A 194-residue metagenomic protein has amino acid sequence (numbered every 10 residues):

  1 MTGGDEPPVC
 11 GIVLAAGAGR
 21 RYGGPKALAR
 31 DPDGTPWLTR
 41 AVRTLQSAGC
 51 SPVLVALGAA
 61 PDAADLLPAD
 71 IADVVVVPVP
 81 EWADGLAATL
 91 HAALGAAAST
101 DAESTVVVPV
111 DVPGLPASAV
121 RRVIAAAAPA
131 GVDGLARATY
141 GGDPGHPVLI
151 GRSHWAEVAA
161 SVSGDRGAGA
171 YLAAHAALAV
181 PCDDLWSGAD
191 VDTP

Functional and structural regions predicted by a protein language model:
T2-P7, A160-P194: Conserved alpha/beta core of the MobA/IspD/sugar-nucleotide pyrophosphorylase nucleotidyltransferase superfamily
G4-P144, A176-C182: Nucleotide and nucleotide-moiety/phosphate-recognizing core
R20-G24, E157-V158, G188: A short acidic, helix-capping loop that chelates divalent metal ions and anchors anionic groups
A29-D31, L149-G151, V191-D192: Short beta-strand-to-turn element immediately C-terminal to the catalytic PLP-Schiff-base lysine in fold type I
A102, D143-E157: Conserved nucleotide-sugar donor-binding and metal-coordinating catalytic region shared by glycosyltransferases
D111-P113, W155-V162: Short, glycine/charged-rich beta-strand-loop motifs at protein surfaces that mediate ligand recognition and catalysis
V112, H146-L149, G188-A189: A residue-level structural signature of the nucleotidyltransferase/glycosyltransferase Rossmann-like core
